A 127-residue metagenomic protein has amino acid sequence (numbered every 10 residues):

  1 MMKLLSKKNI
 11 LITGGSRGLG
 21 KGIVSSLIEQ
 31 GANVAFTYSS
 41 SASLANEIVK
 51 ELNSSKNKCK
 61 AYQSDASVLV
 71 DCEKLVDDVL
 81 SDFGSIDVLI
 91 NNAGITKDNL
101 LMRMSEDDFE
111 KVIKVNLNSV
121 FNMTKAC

Functional and structural regions predicted by a protein language model:
N9-I12, L89-I90: Conserved hydrophobic beta-strands of the Rossmann-like cofactor-binding core in SDR/related NAD(P)H-dependent
S16-G18: Conserved glycine-rich cofactor-binding loop
A32-E47: Conserved glycine-rich Rossmann-like NAD(P)H-binding loop of the short-chain dehydrogenase/reductase
A42, Q63-L75, E106: The beta1-alpha1 cofactor-binding region of Rossmann-like NAD(H)/NADP(H)-dependent oxidoreductases
N92-K97: Conserved NAD(P)H cofactor-binding loop of Rossmann-fold oxidoreductase domains
L100-L101, S105-I113: Substrate-binding pocket helix/loop in short-chain dehydrogenase/reductase
T124-K125: A short, exposed helix-loop element centered on a Lys and neighboring polar residues
